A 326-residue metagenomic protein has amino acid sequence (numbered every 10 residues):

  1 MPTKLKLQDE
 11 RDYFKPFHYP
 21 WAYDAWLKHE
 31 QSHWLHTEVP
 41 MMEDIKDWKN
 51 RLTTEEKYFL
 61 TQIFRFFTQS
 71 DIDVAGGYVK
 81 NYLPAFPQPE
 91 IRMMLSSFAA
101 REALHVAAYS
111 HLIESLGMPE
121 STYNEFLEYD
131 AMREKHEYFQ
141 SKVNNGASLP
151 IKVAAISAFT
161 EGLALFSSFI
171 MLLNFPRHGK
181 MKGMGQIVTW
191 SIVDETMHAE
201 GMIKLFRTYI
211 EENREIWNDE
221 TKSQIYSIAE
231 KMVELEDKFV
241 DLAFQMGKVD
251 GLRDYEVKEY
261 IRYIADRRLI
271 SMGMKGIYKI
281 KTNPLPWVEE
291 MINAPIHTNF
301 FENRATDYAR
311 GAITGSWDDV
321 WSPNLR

Functional and structural regions predicted by a protein language model:
M1-R326: Non-heme di-metal
